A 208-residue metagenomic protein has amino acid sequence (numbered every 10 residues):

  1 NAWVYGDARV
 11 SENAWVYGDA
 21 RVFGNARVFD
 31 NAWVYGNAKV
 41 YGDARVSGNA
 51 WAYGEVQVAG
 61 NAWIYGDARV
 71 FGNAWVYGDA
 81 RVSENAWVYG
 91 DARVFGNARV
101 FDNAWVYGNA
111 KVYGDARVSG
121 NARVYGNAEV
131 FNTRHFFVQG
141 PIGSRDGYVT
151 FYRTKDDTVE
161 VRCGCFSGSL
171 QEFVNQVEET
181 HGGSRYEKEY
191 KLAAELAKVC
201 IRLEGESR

Functional and structural regions predicted by a protein language model:
N1-F131: Thr-biased low-complexity repeat/linker tracts and other Thr-enriched repetitive architectures
G126-R208: Intrinsic low-complexity/IDR segments
